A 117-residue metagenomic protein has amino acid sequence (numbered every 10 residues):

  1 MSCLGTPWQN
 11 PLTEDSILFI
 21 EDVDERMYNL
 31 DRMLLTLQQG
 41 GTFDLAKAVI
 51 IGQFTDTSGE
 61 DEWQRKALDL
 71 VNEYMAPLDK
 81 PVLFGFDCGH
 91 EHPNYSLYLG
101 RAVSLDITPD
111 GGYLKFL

Functional and structural regions predicted by a protein language model:
M1-L34: ATP/pyrophosphate-binding catalytic subdomain of soluble kinases
W8, Q38-K47: Phosphate/pyrophosphate-binding loops at sites that engage ATP/ADP/AMP, CoA/4′-phosphopantetheine, polyphosphate
N10-L12, T42-F43, M75-A76, S96-L97: Solvent-exposed alpha-helices and their adjacent loops that cap or buttress functional pockets in soluble metabolic
T13-D15, A46, D79: A general structural motif
I17-D24, I50-G59: Glycine-rich phosphate/diphosphate-binding loops and the adjacent beta-loop-alpha structural elements that coordinate
Y28-T42, A67: A short, acidic, amphipathic alpha-helical segment used as a generic capping/interface helix at domain edges
A46-Q53, L83-G85: Short internal beta-strands
D56-L117: ATP/nucleoside-binding phosphotransfer catalytic cores, i.e., glycine-rich phosphate-binding loops
